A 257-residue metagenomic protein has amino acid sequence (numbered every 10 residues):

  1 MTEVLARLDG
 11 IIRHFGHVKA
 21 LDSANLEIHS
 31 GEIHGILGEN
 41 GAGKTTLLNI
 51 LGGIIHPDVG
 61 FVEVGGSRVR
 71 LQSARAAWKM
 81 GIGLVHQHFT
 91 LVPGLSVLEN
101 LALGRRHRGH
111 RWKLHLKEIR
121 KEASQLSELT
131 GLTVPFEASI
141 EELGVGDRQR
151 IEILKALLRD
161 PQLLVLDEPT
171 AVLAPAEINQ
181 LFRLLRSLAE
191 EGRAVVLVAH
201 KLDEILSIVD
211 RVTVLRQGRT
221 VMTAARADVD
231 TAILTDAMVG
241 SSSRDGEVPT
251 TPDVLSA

Functional and structural regions predicted by a protein language model:
T2-A257: Glycine-rich phosphate-binding loops of nucleotide-dependent enzymes
